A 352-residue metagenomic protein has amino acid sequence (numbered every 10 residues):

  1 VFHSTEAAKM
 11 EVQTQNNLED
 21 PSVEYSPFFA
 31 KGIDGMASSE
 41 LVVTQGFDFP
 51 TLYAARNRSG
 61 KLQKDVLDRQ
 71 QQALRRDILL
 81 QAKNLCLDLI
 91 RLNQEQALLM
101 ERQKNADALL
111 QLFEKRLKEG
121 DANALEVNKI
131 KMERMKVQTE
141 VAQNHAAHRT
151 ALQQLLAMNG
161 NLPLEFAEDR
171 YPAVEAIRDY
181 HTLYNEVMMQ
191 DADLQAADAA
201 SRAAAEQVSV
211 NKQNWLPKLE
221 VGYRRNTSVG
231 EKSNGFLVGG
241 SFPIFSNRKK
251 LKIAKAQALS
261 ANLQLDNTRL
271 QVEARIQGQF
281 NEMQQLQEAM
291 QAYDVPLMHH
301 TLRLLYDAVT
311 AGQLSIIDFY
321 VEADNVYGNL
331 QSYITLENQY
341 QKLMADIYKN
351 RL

Functional and structural regions predicted by a protein language model:
V1-D88, M100, A124, M135 (+1 more regions): Short flexible linkers and secondary-structure junctions
V1-F49, N161, N185-K249, A256-D266 (+2 more regions): A small-residue-enriched
V1-V12, L74, I78-E101, A108-L110 (+5 more regions): Amphipathic alpha-helical coiled-coil segments
I33-G35, S39, A142, R225-T227 (+3 more regions): Outer-membrane beta-barrel domain signature
N57-K61, A124-E133, K255, I317-D324: Short, charged, amphipathic alpha-helical segments
K64, R134-V137, V141, A258 (+1 more regions): Coiled-coil helix of the DHp
R69, D77-Q190, Q279-L286: Periplasmic alpha-helical coiled-coil/stalk elements that build and connect Gram-negative outer-membrane
